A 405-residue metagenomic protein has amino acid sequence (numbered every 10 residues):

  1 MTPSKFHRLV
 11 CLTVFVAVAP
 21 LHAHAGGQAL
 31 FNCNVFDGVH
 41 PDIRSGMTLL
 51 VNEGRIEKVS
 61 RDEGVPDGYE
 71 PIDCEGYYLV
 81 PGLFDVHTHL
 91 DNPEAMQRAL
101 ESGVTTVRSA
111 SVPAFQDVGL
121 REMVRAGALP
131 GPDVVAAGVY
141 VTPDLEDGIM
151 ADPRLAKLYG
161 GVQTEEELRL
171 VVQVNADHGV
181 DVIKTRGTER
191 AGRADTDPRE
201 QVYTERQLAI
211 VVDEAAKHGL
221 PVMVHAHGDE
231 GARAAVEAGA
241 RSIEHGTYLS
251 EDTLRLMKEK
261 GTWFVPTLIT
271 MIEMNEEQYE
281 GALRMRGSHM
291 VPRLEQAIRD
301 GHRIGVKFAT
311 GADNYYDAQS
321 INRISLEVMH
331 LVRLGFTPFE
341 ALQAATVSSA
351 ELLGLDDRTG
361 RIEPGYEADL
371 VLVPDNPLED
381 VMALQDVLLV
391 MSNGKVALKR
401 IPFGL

Functional and structural regions predicted by a protein language model:
M1-C11: Bacterial N-terminal signal peptides that target proteins for export
V10-P20: Bacterial N-terminal signal peptides
G26-Q28, V35, V39-V80: Histidine-rich, glycine-flanked metal-binding segment
Q28-F31, V65-E101, T105: Replace "His-x-His-based motif
C74, Y78-L79, M96-L220, T253-R255 (+1 more regions): Divalent-metal coordination cores built from histidine and acidic residues
P81-D91, A215, V222-H227, I243: Histidine-centered catalytic micro-motifs
K217, V291-N376: His/Asp/Glu-enriched, well-ordered alpha-helical/loop segment that forms or immediately abuts the divalent-metal
A345-V347, E351, P364-L405: C-terminal cap of metal-dependent C-N hydrolases
